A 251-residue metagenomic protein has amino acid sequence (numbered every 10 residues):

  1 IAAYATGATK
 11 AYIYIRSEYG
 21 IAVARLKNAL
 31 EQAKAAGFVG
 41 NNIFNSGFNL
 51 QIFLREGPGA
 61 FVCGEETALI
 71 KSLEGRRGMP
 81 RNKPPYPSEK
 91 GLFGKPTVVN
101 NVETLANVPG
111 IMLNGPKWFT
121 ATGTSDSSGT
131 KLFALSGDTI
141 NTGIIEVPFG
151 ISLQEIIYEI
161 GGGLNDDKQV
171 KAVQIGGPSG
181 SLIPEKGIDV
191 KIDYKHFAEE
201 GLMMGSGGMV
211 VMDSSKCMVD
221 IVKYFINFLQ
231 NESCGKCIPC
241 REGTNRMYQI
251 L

Functional and structural regions predicted by a protein language model:
I1, V170-Q174, M212-S214, Y224: Function-dense linear segments that define catalytic or interfacial modules in macromolecule-processing proteins
I1-A2, G59-K71, G75-R77, Q230-G243: Conserved phosphate/anionic-ligand binding catalytic regions in large, soluble enzymes, centered on
A2, G150-N165: Short amphipathic, charge-patterned alpha-helical segments
A2-S17, N165-K171: Glycine-rich phosphate/pyrophosphate-binding loops and their adjacent beta-strand/loop elements at enzyme active sites
K10-A11, I15, A24, N28-N45 (+1 more regions): Ferredoxin-type iron-sulfur electron-transfer modules in oxidoreductases and energy-metabolism complexes
R16-S17, S46-G59, S125, G129 (+3 more regions): A glycine-rich phosphate-binding loop feature that marks nucleotide/adenosyl-phosphate handling sites
V23-F149, G161: Hydrophobic alpha-helical positions that pack around
L153-I156, Q169, S233, M247: Extended, hydrophobic alpha-helical segments in both membrane/secreted and soluble proteins
